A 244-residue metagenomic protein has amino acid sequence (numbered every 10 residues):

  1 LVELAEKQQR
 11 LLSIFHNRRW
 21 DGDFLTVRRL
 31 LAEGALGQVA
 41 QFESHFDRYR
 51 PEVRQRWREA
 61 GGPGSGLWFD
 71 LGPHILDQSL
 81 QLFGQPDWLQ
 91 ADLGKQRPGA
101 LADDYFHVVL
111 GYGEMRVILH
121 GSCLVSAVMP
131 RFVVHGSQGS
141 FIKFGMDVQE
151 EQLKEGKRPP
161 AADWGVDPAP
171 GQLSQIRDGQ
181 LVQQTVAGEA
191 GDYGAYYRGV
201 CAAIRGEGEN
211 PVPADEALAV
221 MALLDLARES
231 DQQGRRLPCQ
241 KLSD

Functional and structural regions predicted by a protein language model:
L1, V27, L223-A227: Aromatic/hydrophobic pocket-lining residues that form π-stacking "cages" and hydrophobic walls in ligand
L1-K7: Catalytic-core regions built around general acid/base machinery
Q8-S13, R18-G99, H107, G234: Predominantly a Rossmann-like dinucleotide-binding segment in NAD(P)-dependent oxidoreductases
W20, F24, G72-S79, F144 (+3 more regions): A structural signal for well-ordered alpha-helical scaffolds and beta->alpha junctions
P63-F69, P160-V166, V186-A187: A short acidic, glycine-rich active-site loop that binds or catalyzes chemistry on phosphate/adenosine moieties
D77-A161, A187, G194-E209, D225 (+1 more regions): Contiguous beta-strand/loop segments that form the cofactor/metal-binding neighborhood of enzyme cores
G165-D244: C-terminal helical cap and adjacent loop that interface with cofactors, partners, or active-site loops
